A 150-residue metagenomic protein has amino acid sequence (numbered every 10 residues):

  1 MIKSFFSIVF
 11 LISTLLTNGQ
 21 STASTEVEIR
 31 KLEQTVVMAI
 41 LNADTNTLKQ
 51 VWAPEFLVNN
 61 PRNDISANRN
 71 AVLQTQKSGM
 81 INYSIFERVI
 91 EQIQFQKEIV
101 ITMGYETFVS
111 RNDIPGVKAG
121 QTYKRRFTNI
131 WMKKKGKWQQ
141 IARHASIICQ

Functional and structural regions predicted by a protein language model:
M1-E28: Bacterial Sec-dependent N-terminal signal peptides
Q20-V51, L57-Q150: A beta-strand edge to alpha-helix "cap/lid" segment located at domain peripheries
